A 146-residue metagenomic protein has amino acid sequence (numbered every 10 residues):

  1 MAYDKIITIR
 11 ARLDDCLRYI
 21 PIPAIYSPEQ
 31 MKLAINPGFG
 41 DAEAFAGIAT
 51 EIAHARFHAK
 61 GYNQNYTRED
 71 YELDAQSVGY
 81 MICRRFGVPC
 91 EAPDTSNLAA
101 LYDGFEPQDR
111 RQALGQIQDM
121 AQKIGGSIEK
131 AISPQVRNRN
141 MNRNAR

Functional and structural regions predicted by a protein language model:
M1-Q30: Catalytic zinc-binding patch centered on the HExxH motif and its immediate surroundings that defines zinc-dependent
C16, P21, M31, I48 (+3 more regions): Catalytic phosphate/metal-binding cores of nucleic-acid and nucleotide-processing enzymes, i.e., regions that mediate
M31-I48, N63-D70: Short pre-active-site segment immediately N-terminal to the catalytic Zn-binding motif
P37, E51, Y102: Active-site proximal loops enriched in glycine and acidic residues that flank catalytic Cys/His/Asp and coordinate
A46-K60, A75: Active-site recognition of the HExxH zinc-binding catalytic motif
H54, H58, Y62, V88 (+1 more regions): Conserved helix-loop functional segments at active or binding sites
G61-Q76, R84: Active-site metal-coordination segments of metallo-dependent hydrolases
T67, Y80-R146: Long, well-structured alpha-helical subdomains associated with metal-dependent extracellular/ecto-lumenal hydrolases
